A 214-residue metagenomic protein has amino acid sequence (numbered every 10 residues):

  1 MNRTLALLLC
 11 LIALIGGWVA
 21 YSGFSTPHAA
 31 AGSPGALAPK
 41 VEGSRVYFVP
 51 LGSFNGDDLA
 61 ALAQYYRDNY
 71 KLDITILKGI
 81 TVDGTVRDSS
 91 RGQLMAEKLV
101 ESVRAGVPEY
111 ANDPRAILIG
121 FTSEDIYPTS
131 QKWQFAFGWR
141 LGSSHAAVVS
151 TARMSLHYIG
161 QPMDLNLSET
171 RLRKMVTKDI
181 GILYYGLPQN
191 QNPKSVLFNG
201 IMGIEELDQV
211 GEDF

Functional and structural regions predicted by a protein language model:
M1-C10: N-terminal Sec-pathway targeting helices
L11-G23: Hydrophobic alpha-helical membrane-insertion segments, chiefly the h-region of N-terminal signal peptides
F24-A36: Ser/Thr/Pro/Gly-rich low-complexity linker/stalk segments immediately outside membranes or between
P39-E42, L59: Eukaryotic intrinsically disordered, low-complexity regulatory regions enriched in Ser/Thr and Pro
E42-N55: Fold-level signature of zinc-dependent metallopeptidase catalytic domains
V49-L51, A152, G200: Short strand-loop junctions, especially beta-strand C-caps/beta-turns that link beta-sheets to coils or alpha-helices
G56-T177, L183-L187: Metzincin-family zinc-dependent endopeptidase catalytic domain
L187-D213: Post-HEXXH active-site segment of zinc metalloproteases
